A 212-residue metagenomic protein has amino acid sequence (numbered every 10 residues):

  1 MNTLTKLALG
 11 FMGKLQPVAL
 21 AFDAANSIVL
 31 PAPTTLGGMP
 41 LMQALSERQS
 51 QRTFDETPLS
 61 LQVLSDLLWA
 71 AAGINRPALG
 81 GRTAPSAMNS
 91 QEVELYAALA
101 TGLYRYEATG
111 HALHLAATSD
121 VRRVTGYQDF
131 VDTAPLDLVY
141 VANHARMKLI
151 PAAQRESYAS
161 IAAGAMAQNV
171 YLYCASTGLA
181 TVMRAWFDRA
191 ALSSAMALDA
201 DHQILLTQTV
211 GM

Functional and structural regions predicted by a protein language model:
M1-A134: N-terminal amphipathic, basic helical "cap/leader" segment at the start of enzyme domains
R48, L67, L95, L138-L192: Small-aliphatic-rich amphipathic alpha-helix that forms the alpha element of a beta-alpha
P85-N89, F187-S194: Beta-rich nucleic-acid/ligand-interaction surfaces
A87, T181-R184, A200: Short, surface-exposed helix-loop/turn micro-motifs enriched in polar/charged residues
L99-T101, A142-H144, V210-M212: Short, flexible beta-strand-to-coil junctions
T118-D129, V139-R146, P151-Q154, L198: Hydrophobic alpha-helical transmembrane segments and adjacent short intramembrane/lumenal linkers of inner/organellar
D132-L136, D201-H202: Short coil/turn connectors at secondary-structure junctions
A197-M212: A glycine-rich helix N-cap at a beta->alpha junction
